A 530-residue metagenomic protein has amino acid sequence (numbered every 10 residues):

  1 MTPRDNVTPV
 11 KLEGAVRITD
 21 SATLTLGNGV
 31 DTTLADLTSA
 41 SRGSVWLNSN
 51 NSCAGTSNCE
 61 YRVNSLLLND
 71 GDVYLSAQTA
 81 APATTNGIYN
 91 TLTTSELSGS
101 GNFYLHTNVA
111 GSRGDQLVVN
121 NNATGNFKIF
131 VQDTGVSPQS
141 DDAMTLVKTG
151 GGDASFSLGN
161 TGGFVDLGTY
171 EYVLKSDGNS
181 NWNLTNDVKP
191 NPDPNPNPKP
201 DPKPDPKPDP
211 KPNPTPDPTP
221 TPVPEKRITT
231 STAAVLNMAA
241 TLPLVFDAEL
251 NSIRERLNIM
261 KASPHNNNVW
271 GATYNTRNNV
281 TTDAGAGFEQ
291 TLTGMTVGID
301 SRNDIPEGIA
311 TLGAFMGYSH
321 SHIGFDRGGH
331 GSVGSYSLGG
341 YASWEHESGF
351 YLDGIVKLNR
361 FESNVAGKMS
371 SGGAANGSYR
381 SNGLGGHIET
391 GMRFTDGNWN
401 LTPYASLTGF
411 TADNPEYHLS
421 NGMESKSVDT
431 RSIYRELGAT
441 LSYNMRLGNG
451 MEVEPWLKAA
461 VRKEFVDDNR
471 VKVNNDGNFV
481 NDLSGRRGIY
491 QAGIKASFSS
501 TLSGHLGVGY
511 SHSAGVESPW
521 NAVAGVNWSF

Functional and structural regions predicted by a protein language model:
M1-G114, V118-N126, Q132-D187, N191-D193: Extracellular beta-solenoid/beta-roll
N6, S21, D36, N213 (+2 more regions): A detector of low-complexity, intrinsically disordered, Ser/Thr/Gly/Pro/Ala-rich segments
L12, I253, F479: Short clusters of hydrophobic/aromatic residues that line enzyme substrate/ligand-binding pockets
R17, W46, Q78, N108 (+3 more regions): Membrane translocator/pore-forming domains, dominated by Gram-negative outer-membrane beta-barrels
A77-Q78, Y104-T107, R113, F130-E307: Outer-membrane translocation/initiation segment of Type V secreted surface proteins
A83-E96, K261-N266, N303-G308, L352: An acidic intrinsically disordered interaction segment
